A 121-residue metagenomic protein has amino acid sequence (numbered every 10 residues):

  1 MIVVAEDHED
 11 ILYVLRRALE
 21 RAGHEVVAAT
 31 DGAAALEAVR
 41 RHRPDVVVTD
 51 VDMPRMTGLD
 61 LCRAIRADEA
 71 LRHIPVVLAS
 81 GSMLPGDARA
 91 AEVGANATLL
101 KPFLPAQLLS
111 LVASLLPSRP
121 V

Functional and structural regions predicted by a protein language model:
E6: Conserved acidic carboxylate
Y13-R21: Charged docking surfaces used in two-component/phosphorelay signaling
R16, D60, S82-L100, A106 (+2 more regions): Alpha4 helix (beta4-alpha4-beta5 surface) of REC/receiver domains from two-component response regulators
G23-T30, A38: Short hydrophobic/Thr-rich beta-strand motif most characteristic of the beta2 strand and flanking loop of CheY-like
D31-A34, T57-R63: Acidic catalytic/metal-coordinating carboxylates
D50: Active-site residues of response regulator receiver
M53: Receiver (REC) domain active-site loop signature in two-component systems and cognate sites in sensor histidine kinases
